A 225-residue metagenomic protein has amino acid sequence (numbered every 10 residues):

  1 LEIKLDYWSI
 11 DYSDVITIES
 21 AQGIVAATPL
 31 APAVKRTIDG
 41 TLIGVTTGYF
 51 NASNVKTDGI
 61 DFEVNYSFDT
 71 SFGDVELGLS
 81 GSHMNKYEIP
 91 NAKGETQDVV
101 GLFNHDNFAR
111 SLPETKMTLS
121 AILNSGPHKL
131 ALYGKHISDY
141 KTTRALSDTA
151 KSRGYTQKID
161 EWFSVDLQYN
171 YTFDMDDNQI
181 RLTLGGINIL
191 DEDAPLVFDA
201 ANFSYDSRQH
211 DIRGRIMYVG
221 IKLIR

Functional and structural regions predicted by a protein language model:
E2, D6, D74-E76, K129-A131 (+2 more regions): Membrane-spanning beta-strand positions in outer-membrane beta-barrel proteins
W8-L146: Gram-negative outer-membrane beta-barrel transporters
K56-I60, P113-M117, E161-V165, N178 (+1 more regions): Residues that define the transmembrane beta-barrel architecture of outer-membrane proteins
F62-Y66, L79, L119-L123, L167-Y171 (+2 more regions): Residues on the lipid-exposed face of transmembrane beta-strands in outer-membrane beta-barrel proteins
T70-F72, D160, M175-D177: A cross-taxa feature marking solvent-exposed loop/turn segments within ectodomains of secreted and single-pass membrane
N85-K86, G134-S147, Y171-R225: C-terminal beta-signal and adjacent terminal beta-strands/loops of Gram-negative outer-membrane beta-barrel proteins
N104-R110, S152-D160, R208: Short, contiguous acidic/charged loop-to-helix segments that flank catalytic cores in large enzymes
G134, T143-Q168: Generic long, charged, amphipathic alpha-helical segments
